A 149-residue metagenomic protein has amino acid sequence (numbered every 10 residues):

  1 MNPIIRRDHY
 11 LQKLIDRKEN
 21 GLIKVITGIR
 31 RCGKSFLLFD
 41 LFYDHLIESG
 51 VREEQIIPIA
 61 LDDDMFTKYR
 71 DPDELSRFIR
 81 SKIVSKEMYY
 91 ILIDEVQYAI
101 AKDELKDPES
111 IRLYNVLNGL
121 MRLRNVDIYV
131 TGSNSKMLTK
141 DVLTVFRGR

Functional and structural regions predicted by a protein language model:
M1-R149: Phosphate-binding site recognition
